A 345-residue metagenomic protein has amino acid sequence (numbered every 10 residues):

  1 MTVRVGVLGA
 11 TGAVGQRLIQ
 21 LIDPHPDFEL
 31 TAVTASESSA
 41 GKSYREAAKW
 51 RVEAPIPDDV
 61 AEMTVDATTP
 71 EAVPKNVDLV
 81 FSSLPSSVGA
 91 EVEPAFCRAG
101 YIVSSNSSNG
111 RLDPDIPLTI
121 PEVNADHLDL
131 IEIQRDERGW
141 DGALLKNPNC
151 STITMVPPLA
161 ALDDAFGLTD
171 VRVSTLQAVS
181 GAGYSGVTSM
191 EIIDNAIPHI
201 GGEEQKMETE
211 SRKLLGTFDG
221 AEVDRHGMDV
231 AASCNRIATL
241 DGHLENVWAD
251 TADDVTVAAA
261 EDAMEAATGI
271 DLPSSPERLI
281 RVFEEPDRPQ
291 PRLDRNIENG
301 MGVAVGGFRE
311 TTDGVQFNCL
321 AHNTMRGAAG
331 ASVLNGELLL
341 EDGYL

Functional and structural regions predicted by a protein language model:
M1-I192, A196-H199, D229, V303-A304 (+2 more regions): N-terminal Rossmann-like NAD(P) cofactor-binding subdomain of oxidoreductases, focused on the glycine-rich
V179-L345: Charged docking surfaces used in two-component/phosphorelay signaling
